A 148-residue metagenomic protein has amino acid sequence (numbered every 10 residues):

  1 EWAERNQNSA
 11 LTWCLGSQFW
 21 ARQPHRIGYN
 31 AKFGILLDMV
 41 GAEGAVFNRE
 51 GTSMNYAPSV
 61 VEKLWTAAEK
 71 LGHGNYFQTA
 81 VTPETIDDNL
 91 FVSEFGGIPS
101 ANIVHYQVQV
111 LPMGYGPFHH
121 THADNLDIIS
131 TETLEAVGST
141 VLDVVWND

Functional and structural regions predicted by a protein language model:
E1-A3, I35-V40, T79-T82, I103-V108: Active-site-proximal beta-strand/loop segments in catalytic clefts of secreted hydrolases
E1-S59, A67: Acidic/histidine-rich catalytic neighborhood of metal-dependent amide-processing enzymes
Q18, R22, E62-T66, L90 (+3 more regions): Solvent-exposed, polar/charged alpha-helical surfaces in well-ordered, non-transmembrane soluble domains, broadly
R22-R26, W65-H73, S93-G97, L142-N147: Sec-exported extracytoplasmic/periplasmic mature domains
K32-D38, P99-V104, H120, V137: Structural recognition of the beta-strand scaffold that forms the well-ordered cores of secreted hydrolase catalytic
G72-D87: Short catalytic/ligand-gating loop segments at beta-alpha or beta-beta junctions within enzyme catalytic domains
P83-V110: Short glycine-rich, acidic/polar surface loops and turns
V110-D148: His/Asp/Glu-rich mid-to-C-terminal helical/loop segments that flank catalytic regions of hydrolases
